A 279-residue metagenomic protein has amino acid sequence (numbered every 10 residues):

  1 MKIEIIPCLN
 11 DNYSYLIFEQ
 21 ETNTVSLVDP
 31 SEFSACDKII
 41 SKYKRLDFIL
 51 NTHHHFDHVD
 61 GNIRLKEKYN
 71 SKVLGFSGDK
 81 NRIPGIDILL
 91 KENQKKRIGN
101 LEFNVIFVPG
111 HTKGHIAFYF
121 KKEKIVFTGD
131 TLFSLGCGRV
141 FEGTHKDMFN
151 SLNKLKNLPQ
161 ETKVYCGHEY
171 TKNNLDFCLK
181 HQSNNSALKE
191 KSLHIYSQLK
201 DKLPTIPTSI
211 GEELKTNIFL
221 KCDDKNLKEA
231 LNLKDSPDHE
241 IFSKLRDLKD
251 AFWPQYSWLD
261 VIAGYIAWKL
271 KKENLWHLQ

Functional and structural regions predicted by a protein language model:
M1-K44, A117-G129, L135: Conserved beta-strand hairpin/beta-sheet module of binuclear metal-dependent hydrolase folds, prominently
I5, L16-F18, K95-K121, I125-V126 (+1 more regions): Core dinuclear metal-dependent hydrolase active-site scaffold
I17, D29, H53, L65 (+7 more regions): Divalent metal-coordination and catalytic microenvironments
V25, S31-F107, H194-I195: Active-site HxH/HxHxD metal-binding segment of metal-dependent hydrolases
P30-E32, H54, G78-D79, H111-T112 (+4 more regions): Active-site metal-binding loops of divalent metal-dependent hydrolases
D47, D87, K124, D130 (+1 more regions): Conserved acidic residues
G136-T162: Active-site-adjacent loop/tail segments of enzyme domains
N153-K163, K172-Q279: Accessory terminal helices/loops
